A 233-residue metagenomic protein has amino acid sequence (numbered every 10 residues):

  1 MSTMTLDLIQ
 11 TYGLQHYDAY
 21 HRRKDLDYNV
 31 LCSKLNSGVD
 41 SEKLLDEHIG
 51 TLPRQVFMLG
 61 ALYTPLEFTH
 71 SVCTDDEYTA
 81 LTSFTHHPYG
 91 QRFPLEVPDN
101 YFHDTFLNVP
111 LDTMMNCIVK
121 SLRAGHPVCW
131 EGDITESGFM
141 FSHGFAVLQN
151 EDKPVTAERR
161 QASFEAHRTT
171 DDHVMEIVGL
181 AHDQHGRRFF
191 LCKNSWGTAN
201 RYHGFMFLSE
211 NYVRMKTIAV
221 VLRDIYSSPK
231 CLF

Functional and structural regions predicted by a protein language model:
M1-E67: Papain-like cysteine protease catalytic cores
T3, L8, Y12-Q15, V30 (+4 more regions): Non-catalytic membrane-recruitment/adaptor modules and adjacent regulatory linkers in eukaryotic signaling/cytoskeletal
T5-D7, H16-D18, V128-E131, E176 (+1 more regions): Structural recognition of the beta-strand scaffold that forms the well-ordered cores of secreted hydrolase catalytic
I9, F164-G197: Catalytic nucleophile-His microenvironment captured as a short glycine-rich beta-strand/loop that brackets
S41-S121: Extended, H/D-rich, highly charged conserved domains that either
Y101-D172: Long, positively charged binding patches that form subdomain-scale interaction surfaces for polyanionic ligands
I134-G138, G144-A157, A181-Q184, L191-N200 (+1 more regions): Active/binding-pocket-proximal capping segment
D183-F233: Conserved catalytic-core surface of thiol
